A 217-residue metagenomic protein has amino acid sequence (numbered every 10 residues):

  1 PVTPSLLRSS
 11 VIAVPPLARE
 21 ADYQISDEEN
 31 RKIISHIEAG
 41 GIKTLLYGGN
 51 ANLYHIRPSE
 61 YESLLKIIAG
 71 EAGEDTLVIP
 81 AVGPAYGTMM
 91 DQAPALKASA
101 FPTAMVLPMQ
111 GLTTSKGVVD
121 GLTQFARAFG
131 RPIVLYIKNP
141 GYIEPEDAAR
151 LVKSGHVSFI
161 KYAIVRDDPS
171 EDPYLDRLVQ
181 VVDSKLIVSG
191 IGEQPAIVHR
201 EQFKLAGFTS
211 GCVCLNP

Functional and structural regions predicted by a protein language model:
P1-P145: Active-site beta->alpha loop and helix N-cap motifs at the rims of alpha/beta catalytic domains
Q124, A128, N139-P217: Catalytic alpha/beta core domains of metabolic enzymes, predominantly
